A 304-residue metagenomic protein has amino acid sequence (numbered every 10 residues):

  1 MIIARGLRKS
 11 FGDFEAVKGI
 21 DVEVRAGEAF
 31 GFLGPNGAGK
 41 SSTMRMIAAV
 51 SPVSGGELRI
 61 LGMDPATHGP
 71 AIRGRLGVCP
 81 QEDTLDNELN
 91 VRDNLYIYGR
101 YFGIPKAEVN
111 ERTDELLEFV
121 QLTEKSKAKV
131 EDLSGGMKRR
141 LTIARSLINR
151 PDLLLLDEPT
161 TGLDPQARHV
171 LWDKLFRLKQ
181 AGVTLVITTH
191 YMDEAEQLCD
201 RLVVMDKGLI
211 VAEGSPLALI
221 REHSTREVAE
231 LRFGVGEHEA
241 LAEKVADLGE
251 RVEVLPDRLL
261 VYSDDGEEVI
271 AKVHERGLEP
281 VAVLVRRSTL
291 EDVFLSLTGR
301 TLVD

Functional and structural regions predicted by a protein language model:
G56-T67, A71-I72: Conserved ABC transporter NBD signature motif
Y96, R100, A107-K125: Conserved ABC ATPase "signature" region
K129-L133: Conserved ABC ATPase signature
R150: Conserved catalytic motifs of ABC-family nucleotide-binding domains
L154-D157: Catalytic Walker B motif of ABC-type/P-loop ATPase nucleotide-binding domains
W172-D264: ABC transporter nucleotide-binding domain
